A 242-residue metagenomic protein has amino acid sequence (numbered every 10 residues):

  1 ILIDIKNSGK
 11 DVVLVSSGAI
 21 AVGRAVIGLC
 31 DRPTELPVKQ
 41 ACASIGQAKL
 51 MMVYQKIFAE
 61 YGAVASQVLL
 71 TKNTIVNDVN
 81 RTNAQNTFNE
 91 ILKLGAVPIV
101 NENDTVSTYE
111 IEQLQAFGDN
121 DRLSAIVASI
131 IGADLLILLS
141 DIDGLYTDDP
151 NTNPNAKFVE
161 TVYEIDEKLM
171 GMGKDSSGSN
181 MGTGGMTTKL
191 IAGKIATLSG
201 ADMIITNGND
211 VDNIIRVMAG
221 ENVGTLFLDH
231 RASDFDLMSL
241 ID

Functional and structural regions predicted by a protein language model:
I1-V64, V68-D242: C-terminal catalytic "cap/lid" subdomain
